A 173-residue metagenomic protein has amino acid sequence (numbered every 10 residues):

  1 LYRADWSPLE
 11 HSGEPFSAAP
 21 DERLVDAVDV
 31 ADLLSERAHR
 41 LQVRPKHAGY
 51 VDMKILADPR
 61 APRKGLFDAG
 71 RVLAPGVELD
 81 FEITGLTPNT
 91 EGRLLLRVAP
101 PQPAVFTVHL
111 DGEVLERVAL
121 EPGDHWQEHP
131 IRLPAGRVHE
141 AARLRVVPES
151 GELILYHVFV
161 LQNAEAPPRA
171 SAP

Functional and structural regions predicted by a protein language model:
L1-N89, R97, S150-P173: Glycan-recognition and processing domains
V77-L79, A104, Q127: Residue-level marker for the onset of beta-strands and adjacent loop->beta junctions in well-ordered domains
I83-G85, L120, L133, V146-P148: Hydrophobic residues in beta-strands and at strand termini
N89-E91, P103, W126, H139-A141: Extracellular Ig-like/FN3 beta-sandwich strand-entry sites
L95-P100, F106: Aromatic-lined ligand-binding clefts that engage carbohydrates, nucleic acids, or primary amines
P103-L115: Short, surface-exposed beta-strand/strand-loop-strand elements in extracellular ectodomains
L115-V138: Extracellular carbohydrate recognition and processing domains and analogous Trp-centered ligand-binding platforms
E140-S150: Cysteine-clustered segments with highest specificity for TGF-beta superfamily mature ligands
